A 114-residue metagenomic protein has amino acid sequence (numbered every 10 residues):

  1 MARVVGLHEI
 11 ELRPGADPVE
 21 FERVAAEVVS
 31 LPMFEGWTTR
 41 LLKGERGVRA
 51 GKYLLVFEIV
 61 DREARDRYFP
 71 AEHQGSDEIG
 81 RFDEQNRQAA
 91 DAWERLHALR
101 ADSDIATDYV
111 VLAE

Functional and structural regions predicted by a protein language model:
M1-V4, G47-R49: Short, flexible turn/loop "capping" segments at secondary-structure junctions
R3-E11: Active-site-flanking beta-strand signature of metal-NTP-handling nucleotidyl enzymes and homologous cyclase-like
H8, T38-R40: Residues embedded in well-ordered beta-strands within globular domains across many folds
E11, V56-E58: Short hydrophobic/aromatic beta-strand micro-patches that form the beta-sheet surface supporting nucleotide- or nucleic
E11-R23: Short, surface-exposed ligand-recognition loops at beta-strand->loop->(often short) alpha-helix junctions that present
E27-T38, V48-R49, E58-T107, A113-E114: An amphipathic, aromatic/His-enriched active-site/gating alpha helix that lines ligand/cofactor pockets
K43-E45: Short, low-complexity Ser/Thr-rich regulatory SLiMs
G51-Y53: Residues on conserved beta-strands of the protein kinase catalytic domain
